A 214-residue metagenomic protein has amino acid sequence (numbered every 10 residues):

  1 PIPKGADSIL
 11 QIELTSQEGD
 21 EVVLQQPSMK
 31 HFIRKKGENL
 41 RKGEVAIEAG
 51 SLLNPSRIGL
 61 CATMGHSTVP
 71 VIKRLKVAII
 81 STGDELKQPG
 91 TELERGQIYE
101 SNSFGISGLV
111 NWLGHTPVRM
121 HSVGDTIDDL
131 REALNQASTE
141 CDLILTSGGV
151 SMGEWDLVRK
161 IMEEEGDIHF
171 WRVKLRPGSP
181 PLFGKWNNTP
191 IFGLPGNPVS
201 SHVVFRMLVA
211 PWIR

Functional and structural regions predicted by a protein language model:
P1, D84-E85, G149-W155, G196: Short glycine-rich anion-binding loops that position phosphate/pyrophosphate groups of nucleotides and phosphorylated
P1-H121: Short, glycine/charged-enriched hinge/interface segments at domain edges or termini
I2, L40, E163-R214: Flexible glycine/proline-rich
I12, E48-A49, P89, T146-G148 (+2 more regions): Thr-Gly-centered strand-to-loop micro-motif
I33, G96-Y99, M120-V123, G148 (+2 more regions): Hydrophobic alpha-helical scaffolding
L53, S122-L130, L175-P180: Short acidic loop-to-helix transition motifs that present clustered carboxylates
T91-E92, D156-K160, F205-M207: Short amphipathic alpha-helical segments
S107-E164: N-terminal small/polar loop signature for handling phosphorylated ligands or for N-terminal nucleophile
